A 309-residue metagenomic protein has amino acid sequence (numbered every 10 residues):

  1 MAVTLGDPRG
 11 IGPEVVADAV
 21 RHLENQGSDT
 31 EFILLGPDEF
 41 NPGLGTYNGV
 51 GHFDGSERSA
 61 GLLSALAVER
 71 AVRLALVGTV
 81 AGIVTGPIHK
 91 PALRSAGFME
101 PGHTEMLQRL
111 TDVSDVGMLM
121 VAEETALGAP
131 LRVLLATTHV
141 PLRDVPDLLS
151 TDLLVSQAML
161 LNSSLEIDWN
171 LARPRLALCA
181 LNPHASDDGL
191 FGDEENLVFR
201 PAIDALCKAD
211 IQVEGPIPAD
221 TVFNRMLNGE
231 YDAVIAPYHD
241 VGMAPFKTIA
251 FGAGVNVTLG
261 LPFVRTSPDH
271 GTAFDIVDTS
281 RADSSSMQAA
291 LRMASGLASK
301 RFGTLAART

Functional and structural regions predicted by a protein language model:
M1-E105, L148-P237, V241-N256, L261-T266 (+1 more regions): Contiguous, glycine/small-aliphatic-enriched amphipathic segments in soluble metabolic enzymes
P101-R132, T138-P141: Flexible loop/hinge segments that line or gate small-molecule binding clefts
V133-L135, R265-T266: Short hydrophobic-aromatic micro-motifs
